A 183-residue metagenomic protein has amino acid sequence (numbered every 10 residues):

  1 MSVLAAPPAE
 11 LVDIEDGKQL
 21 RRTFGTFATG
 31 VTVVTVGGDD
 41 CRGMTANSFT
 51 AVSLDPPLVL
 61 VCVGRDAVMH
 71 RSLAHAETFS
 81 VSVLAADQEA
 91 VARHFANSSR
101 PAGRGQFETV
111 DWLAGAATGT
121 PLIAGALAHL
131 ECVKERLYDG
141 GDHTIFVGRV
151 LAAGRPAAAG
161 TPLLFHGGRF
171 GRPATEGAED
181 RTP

Functional and structural regions predicted by a protein language model:
M1-P183: Basic, polyanion-binding surface patches
